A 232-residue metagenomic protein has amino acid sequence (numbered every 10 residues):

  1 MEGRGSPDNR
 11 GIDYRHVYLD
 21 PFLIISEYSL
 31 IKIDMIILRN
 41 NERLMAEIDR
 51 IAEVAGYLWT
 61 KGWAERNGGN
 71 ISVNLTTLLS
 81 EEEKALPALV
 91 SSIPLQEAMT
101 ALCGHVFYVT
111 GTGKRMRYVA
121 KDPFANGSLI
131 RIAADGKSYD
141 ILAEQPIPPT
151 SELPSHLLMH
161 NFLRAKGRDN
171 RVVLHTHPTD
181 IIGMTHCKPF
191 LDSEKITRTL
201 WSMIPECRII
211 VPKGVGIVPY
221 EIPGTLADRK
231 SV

Functional and structural regions predicted by a protein language model:
G3-G5, G11: Residue-identity detector for glycine
S6, S26-S29: Serine residues within intrinsically disordered or low-complexity segments
L19, S29-I33: Intrinsically disordered, low-complexity segments enriched in serine/proline and basic residues
P21-I25: Hydrophobic alpha-helical signal peptides and transmembrane signal-/tail-anchor segments that drive secretory-pathway
I33-S231: Glycine-rich flexible loops
